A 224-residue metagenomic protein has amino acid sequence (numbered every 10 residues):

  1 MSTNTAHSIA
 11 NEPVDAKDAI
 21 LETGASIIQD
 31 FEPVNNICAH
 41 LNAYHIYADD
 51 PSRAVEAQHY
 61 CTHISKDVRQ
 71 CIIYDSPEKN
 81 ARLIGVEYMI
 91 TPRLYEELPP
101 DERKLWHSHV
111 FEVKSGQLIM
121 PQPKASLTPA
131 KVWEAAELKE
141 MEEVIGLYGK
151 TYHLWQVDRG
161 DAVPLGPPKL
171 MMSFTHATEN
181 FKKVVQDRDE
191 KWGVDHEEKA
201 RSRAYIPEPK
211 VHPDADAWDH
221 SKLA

Functional and structural regions predicted by a protein language model:
M1-V68, K139-A224: N-terminal domain-onset segments
F31-T91, Y95-L98, K104-F111, S115-L118: Extracytoplasmic c-type cytochrome modules immediately beyond a signal peptide or single-pass transmembrane anchor
P77-A177, F181: An exposed acidic His-Trp-rich patch
